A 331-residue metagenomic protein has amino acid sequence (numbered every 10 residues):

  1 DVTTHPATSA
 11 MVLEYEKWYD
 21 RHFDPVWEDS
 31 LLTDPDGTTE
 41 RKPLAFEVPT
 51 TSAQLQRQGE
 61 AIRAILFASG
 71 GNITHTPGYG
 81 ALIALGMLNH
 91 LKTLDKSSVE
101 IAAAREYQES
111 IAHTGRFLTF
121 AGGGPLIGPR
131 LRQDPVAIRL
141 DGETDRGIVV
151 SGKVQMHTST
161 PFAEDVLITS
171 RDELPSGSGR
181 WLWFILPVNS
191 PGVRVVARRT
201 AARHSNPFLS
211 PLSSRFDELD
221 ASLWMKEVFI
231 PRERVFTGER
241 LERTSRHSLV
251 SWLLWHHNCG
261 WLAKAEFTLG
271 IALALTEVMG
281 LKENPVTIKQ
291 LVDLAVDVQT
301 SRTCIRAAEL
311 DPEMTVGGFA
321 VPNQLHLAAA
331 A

Functional and structural regions predicted by a protein language model:
D1-V48, R57-I65, H257-A331: Alpha-helical interface subdomain recognition
V2-T4, K17, V136, E143 (+2 more regions): An N-terminal structural lobe/cap that precedes and organizes the functional/catalytic core across diverse proteins
F23-L118: Internal helix-loop-helix
L88-V149, K153-T160, S176: Glycine-rich, mobile lid/loop segments that gate access to catalytic sites or pores
R116-L118, R146, E164-V166, R180-L182 (+1 more regions): Structural beta-strand/beta-sheet cores of well-ordered domains, especially the beta-sheet scaffolds that support
G122-G124, V154, S170-D172, V188-S190 (+1 more regions): Short, flexible loop/turn elements at secondary-structure junctions
H157-S205: A short core secondary-structure module
N206-V298: Glycine-rich beta->alpha junctions and the first turn(s) of the following alpha-helix
